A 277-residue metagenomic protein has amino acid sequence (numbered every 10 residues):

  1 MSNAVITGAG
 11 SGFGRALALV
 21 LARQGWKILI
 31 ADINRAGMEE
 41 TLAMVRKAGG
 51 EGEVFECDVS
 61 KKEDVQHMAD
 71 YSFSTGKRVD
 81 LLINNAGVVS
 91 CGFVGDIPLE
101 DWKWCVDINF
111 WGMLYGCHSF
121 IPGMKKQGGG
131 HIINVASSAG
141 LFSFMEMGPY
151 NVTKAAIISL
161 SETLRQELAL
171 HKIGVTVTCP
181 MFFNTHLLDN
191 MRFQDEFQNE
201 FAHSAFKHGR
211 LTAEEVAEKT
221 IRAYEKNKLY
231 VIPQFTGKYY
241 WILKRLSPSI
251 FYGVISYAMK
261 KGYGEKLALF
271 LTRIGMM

Functional and structural regions predicted by a protein language model:
M1-L29: Canonical Rossmann dinucleotide-binding motif of NAD(H)/NADP(H)-dependent dehydrogenases/reductases, specifically
Q24-E40: Conserved glycine-rich Rossmann-like NAD(P)H-binding loop of the short-chain dehydrogenase/reductase
R35-A36, F55-H67, L99: The beta1-alpha1 cofactor-binding region of Rossmann-like NAD(H)/NADP(H)-dependent oxidoreductases
F93-V94, P98-K103: Substrate-binding pocket helix/loop in short-chain dehydrogenase/reductase
C117, T153: Active-site helix of classical SDR
S137: Residue(s) in the substrate-gating loop at a strand-loop-helix junction that position the organic substrate next
L170-F235: SDR active-site lid
